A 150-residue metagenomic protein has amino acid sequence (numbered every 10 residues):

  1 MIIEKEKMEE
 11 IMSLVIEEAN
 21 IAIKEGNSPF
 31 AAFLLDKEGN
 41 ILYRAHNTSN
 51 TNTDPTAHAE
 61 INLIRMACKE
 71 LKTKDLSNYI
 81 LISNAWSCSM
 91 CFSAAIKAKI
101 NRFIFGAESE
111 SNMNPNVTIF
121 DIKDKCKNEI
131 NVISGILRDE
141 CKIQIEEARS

Functional and structural regions predicted by a protein language model:
M1-E25, I41, S87-S150: Zinc-dependent deaminase
V15, A19-A22, A32, A59 (+1 more regions): Small-residue (primarily alanine) positions within well-ordered alpha-helices, especially packing/interaction faces
S28, D75-S77, K99: Short loop/turn motifs at secondary-structure junctions
F30-G39: Short beta-strand scaffold segments in enzyme catalytic cores
L42-N50: Short beta->alpha transition motifs characteristic of CBS
Y43, E60-E70: Glycine/small-residue-rich phosphate/adenosyl-binding loop
T51-I61: A short, polar/charged loop-to-alpha-helix boundary motif
T73-A85: Immediate flanking context of iron-sulfur cluster ligation sites
